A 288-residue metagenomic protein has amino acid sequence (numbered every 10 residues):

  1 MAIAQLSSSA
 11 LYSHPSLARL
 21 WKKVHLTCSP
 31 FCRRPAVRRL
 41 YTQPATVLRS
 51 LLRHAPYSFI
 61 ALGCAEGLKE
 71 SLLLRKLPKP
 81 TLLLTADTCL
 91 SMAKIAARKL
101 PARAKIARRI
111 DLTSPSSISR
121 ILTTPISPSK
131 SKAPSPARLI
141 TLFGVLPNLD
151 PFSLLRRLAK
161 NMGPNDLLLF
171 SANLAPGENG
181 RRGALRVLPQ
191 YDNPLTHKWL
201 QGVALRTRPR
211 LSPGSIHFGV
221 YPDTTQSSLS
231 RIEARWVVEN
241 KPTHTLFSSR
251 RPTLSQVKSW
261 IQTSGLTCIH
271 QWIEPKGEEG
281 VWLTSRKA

Functional and structural regions predicted by a protein language model:
M1-A61, A65-K76, P80-R108, P128 (+2 more regions): Rossmann-like AdoMet
L73, L158-N161: Class I S-adenosylmethionine-dependent transferase superfamily signal
R108-S116: Conserved acidic residues
S116-P134: Short amphipathic alpha-helix with an adjacent loop that forms part of the alpha/beta core around
P134-L158: A short SAM/SAH-binding and catalytic strip from SAM-dependent methyltransferases
M162-E178: Conserved beta-strand signature within the Rossmann-like core of class I S-adenosyl-L-methionine
V187-L266: Substrate-binding/catalytic lobe of Class I Rossmann-like enzymes that use SAM or dcSAM, i.e., the mid-to-C-terminal
T267-K276: Conserved S-adenosyl-L-methionine
